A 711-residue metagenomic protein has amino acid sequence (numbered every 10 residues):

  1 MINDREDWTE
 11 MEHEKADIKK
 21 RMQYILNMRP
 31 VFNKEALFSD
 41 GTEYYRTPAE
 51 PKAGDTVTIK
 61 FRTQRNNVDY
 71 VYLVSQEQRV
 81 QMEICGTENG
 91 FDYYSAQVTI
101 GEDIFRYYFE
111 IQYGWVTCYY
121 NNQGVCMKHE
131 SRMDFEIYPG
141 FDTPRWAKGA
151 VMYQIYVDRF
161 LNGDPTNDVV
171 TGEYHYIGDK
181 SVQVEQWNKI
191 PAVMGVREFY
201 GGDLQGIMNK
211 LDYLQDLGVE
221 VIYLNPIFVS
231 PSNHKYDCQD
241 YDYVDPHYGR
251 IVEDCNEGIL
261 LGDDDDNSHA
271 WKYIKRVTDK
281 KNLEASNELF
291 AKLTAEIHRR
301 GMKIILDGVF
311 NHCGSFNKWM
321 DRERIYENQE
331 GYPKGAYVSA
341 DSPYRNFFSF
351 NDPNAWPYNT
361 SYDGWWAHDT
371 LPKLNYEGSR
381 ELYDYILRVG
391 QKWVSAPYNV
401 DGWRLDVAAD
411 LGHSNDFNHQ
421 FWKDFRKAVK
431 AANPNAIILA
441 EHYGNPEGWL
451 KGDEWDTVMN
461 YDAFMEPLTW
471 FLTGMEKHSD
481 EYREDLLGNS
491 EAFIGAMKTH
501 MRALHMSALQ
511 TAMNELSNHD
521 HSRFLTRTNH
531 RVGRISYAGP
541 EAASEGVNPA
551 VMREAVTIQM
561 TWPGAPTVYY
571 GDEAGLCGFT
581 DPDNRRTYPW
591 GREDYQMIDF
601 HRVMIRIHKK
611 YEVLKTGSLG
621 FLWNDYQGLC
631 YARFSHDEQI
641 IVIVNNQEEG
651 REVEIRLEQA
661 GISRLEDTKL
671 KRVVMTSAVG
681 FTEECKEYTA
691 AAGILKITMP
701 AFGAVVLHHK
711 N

Functional and structural regions predicted by a protein language model:
M1-Y156, N162, D168-V170, G202-E220 (+3 more regions): Carbohydrate-interacting/catalytic domains
F61, I155, L214, L224 (+10 more regions): Conserved, mostly hydrophobic/aromatic
T63-R65, V98-I100, Y113, Y156-L161 (+11 more regions): Short, flexible loop/turn elements at secondary-structure junctions
V151-Y153, I222-L224, I304-L306, W403 (+4 more regions): Hydrophobic faces of well-ordered beta-strands that scaffold small-molecule active sites in alpha/beta enzyme cores
V157-E220, I227-P397, F425, A431 (+2 more regions): Substrate-binding/active-site clefts of carbohydrate-active enzymes
V157-R159, I222-H234, G308-N317, D406-G412 (+4 more regions): Short, solvent-exposed turn/loop segments enriched in Gly/Ser/Thr/Pro and often Arg
F316-D321, G390-Q391, P397, W422 (+8 more regions): Conserved alpha/beta catalytic core and glycan-binding cleft of carbohydrate-active enzymes
P372-R380, V407-R426: Active-site cleft segment of glycoside hydrolase catalytic domains centered on the general acid/base Glu
